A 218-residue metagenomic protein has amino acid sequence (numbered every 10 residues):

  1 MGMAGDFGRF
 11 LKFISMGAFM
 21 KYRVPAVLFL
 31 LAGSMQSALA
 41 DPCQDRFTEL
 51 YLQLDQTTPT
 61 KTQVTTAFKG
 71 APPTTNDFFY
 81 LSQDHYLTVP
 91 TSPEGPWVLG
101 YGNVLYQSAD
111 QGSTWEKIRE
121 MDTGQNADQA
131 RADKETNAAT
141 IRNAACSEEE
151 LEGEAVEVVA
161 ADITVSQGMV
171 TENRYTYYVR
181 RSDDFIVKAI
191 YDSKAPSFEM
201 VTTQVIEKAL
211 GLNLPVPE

Functional and structural regions predicted by a protein language model:
F10-G17, K21, P25-D84, N213-E218: N-terminal leader/targeting segments and the immediate start of mature chains
D41-E49, Y106-G168: Flexible, processing/modification-adjacent segments and terminal tails in exported/periplasmic/extracellular proteins
Q56-Q63, L81-V89, E152-A161, D184-A189: Short, hydrophobic/aromatic-rich segments at coil-to-beta transitions
T65-A67, V89-P93, A109-Q111, I163 (+1 more regions): Beta-turn initiation residues at beta-strand->coil junctions
A71-N76, S92-G95, L99-G102, M169-T176 (+2 more regions): Short, surface-exposed coil-to-beta transition loops
T75-A130: An acidic-aromatic
E152-E218: Gly/Pro-enriched, hydrophobic low-complexity segments that function as extracytoplasmic propeptides/linkers
